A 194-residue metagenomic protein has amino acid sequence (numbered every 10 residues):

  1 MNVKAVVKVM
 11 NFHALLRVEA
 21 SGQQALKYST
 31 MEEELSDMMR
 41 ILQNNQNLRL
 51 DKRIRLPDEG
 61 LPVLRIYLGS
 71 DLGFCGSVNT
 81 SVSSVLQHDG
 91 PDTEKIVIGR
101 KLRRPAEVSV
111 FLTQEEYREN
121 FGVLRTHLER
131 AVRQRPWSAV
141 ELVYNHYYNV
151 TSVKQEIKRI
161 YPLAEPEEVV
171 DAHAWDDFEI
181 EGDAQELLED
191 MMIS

Functional and structural regions predicted by a protein language model:
M1-S194: C-terminal beta-strand-loop-alpha-helix "lid" module of Rossmann-like NAD(P)-dependent dehydrogenases
